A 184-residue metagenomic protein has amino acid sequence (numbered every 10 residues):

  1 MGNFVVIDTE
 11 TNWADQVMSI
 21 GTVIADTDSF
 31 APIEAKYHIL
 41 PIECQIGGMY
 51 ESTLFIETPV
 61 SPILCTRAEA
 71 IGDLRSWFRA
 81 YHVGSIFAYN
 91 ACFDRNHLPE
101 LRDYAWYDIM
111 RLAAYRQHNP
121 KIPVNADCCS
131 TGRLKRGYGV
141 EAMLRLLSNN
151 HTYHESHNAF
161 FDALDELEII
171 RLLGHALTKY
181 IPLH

Functional and structural regions predicted by a protein language model:
G2-E100, L134, E141-L146: Conserved non-catalytic scaffold segment of RNase H-like nuclease domains
H38, Y107-I109: Hydrophobic residues at beta-strand termini and immediately following loops that shape nucleotide-binding pockets
A88-A91, H97, C128-H184: Acidic, Mg2+-coordinating catalytic module of metal-dependent nucleases/exonucleases that use a two-metal-ion mechanism
E100-Y107: A short alpha->loop->secondary-structure connector
I109-L134: Short alpha-helix plus adjacent loop in nuclease-associated cores
